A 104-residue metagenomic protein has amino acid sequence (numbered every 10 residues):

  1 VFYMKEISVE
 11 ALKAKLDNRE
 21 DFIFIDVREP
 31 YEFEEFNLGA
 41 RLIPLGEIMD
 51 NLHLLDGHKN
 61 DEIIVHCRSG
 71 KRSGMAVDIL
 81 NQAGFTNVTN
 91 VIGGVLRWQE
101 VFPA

Functional and structural regions predicted by a protein language model:
F2-I23, V27-E62, R68-A104: Rhodanese-like catalytic fold shared by cysteine-dependent sulfurtransferases and DSP/PTP-type phosphatases
